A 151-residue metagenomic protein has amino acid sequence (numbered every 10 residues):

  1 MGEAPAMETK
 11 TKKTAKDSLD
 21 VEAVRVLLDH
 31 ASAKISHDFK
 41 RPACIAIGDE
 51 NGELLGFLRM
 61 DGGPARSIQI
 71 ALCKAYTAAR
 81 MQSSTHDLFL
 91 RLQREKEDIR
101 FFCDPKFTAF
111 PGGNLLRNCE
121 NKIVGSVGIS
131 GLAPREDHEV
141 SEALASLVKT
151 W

Functional and structural regions predicted by a protein language model:
G2-W151: Flexible, solvent-exposed loop/hinge segments and secondary-structure transition points
